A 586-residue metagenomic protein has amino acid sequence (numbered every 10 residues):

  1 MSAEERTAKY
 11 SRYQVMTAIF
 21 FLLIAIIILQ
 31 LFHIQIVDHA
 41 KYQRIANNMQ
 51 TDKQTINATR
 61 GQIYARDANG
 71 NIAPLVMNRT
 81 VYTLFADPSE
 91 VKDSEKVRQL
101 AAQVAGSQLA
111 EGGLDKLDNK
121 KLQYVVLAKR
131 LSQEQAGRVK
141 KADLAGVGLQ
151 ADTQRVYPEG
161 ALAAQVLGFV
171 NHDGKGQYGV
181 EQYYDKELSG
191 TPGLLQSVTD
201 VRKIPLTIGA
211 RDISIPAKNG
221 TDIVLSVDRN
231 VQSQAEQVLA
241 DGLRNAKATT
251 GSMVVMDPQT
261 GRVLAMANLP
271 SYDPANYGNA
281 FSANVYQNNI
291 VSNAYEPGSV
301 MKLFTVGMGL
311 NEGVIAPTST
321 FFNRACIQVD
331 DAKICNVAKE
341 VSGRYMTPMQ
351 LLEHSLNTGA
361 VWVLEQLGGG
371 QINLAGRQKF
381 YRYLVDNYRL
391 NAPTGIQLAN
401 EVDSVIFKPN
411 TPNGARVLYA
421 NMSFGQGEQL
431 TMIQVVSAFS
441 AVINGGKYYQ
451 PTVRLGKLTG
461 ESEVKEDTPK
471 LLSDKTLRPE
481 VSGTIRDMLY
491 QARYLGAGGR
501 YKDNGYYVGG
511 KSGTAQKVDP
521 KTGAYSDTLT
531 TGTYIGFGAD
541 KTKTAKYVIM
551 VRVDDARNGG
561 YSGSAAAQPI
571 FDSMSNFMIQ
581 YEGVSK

Functional and structural regions predicted by a protein language model:
M1-Y277, G376-V385, D503-N504, D554-K586: Periplasmic/cell-envelope proteins involved in peptidoglycan metabolism and beta-lactam response
D67, A73-V76, D200-R211, P258-G298 (+1 more regions): Beta-lactam-recognizing serine transpeptidase/beta-lactamase-like catalytic domain environment
